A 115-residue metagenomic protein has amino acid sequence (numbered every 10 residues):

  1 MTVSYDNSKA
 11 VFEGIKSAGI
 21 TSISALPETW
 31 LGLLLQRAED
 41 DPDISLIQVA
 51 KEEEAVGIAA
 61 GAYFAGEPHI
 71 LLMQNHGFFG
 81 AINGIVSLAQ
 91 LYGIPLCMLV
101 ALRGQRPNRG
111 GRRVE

Functional and structural regions predicted by a protein language model:
M1-E115: Thiamine diphosphate
